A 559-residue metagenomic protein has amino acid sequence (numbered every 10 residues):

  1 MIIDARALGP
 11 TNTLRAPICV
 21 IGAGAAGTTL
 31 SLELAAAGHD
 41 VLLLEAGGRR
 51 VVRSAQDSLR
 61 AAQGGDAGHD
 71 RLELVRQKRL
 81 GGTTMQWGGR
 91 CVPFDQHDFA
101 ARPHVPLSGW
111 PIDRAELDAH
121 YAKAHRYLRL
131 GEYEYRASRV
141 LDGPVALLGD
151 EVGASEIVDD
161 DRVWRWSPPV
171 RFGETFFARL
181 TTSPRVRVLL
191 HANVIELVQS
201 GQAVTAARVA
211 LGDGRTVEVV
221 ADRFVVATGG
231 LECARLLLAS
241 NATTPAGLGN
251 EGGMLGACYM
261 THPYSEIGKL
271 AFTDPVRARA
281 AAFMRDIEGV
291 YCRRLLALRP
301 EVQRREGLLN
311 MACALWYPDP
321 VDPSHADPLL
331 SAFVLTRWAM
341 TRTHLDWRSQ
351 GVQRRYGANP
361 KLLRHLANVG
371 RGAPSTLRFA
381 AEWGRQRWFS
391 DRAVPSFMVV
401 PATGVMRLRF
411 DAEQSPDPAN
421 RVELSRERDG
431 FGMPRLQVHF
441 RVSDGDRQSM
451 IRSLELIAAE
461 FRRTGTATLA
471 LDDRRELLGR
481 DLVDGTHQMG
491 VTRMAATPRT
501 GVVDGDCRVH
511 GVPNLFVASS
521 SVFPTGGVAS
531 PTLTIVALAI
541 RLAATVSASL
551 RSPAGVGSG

Functional and structural regions predicted by a protein language model:
M1-I18, A36-A37, I540, A548-G557: Extreme N-terminal leader/targeting segments of oxidoreductases
A16-L43: N-terminal Rossmann-like FAD-binding beta1-loop-alpha1 element of flavoenzymes
A36, D40, G48-R50, D57-L59 (+7 more regions): Glycine-rich loop(s) and the adjacent beta-strand/alpha-helix scaffold that form part
A61-A137, S415-R426, G430: Redox-cofactor-proximal catalytic regions of oxidoreductases
P103-P106, W110-V204, G479-D484, R493: Conserved redox-cofactor binding core of oxidoreductases
L189-A203, Q386-E423, F431-T525, T532: A glycine-rich dinucleotide-binding beta-alpha-beta segment and adjacent secondary-structure elements that constitute
A227, L238-A402, R551-G559: Mid-to-C-terminal "cap/lid" subdomains and adjacent gly/pro-rich loops that border and regulate access to redox
T525-A544: A conserved FAD-binding loop/helix module that cradles the flavin
